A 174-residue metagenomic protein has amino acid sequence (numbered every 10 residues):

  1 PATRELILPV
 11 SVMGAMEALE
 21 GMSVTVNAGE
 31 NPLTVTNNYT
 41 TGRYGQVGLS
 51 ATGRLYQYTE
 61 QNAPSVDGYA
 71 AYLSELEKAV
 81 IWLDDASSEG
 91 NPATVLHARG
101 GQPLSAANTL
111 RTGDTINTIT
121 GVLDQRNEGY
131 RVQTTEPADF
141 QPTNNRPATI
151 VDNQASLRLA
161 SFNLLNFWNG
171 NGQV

Functional and structural regions predicted by a protein language model:
P1-V174: Extended non-catalytic accessory segments flanking core domains
